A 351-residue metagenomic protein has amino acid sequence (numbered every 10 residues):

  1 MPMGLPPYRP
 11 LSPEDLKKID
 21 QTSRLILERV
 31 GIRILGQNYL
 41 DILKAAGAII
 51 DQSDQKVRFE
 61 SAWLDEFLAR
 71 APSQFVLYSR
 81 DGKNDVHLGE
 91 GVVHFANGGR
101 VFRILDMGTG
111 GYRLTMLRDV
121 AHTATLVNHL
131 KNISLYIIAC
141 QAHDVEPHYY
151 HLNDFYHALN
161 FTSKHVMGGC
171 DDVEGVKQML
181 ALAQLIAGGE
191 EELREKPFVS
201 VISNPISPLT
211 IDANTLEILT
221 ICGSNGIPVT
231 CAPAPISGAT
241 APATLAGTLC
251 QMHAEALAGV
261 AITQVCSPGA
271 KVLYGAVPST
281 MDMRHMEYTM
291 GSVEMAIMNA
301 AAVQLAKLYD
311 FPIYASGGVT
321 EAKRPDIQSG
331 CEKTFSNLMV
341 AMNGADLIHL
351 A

Functional and structural regions predicted by a protein language model:
M1-L193, P197-A213, D346: Metallocofactor- and cofactor-centric catalytic cores in central/energy metabolism, strongly enriched
L114-D346: Helix-rich catalytic cores of soluble enzyme domains
I348-A351: Short acidic/histidine-rich active-site segments
